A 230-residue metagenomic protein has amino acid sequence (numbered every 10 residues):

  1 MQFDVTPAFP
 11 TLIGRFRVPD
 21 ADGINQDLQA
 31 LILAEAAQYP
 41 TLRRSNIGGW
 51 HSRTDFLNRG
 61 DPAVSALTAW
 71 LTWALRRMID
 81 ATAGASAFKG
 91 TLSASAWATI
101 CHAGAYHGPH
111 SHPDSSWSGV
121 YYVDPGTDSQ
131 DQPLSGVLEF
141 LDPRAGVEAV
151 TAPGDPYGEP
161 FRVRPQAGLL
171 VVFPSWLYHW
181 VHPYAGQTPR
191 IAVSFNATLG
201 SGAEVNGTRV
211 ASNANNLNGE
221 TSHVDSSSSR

Functional and structural regions predicted by a protein language model:
M1-A85, Y106: Non-heme Fe(II)/2-oxoglutarate
D4, G108, H182-G186: Short proline/glycine-enriched turn/loop segments at secondary-structure junctions
T11-I13, S118, R190: Short hydrophobic/aromatic beta-strand or adjacent loop that forms the aromatic wall/cage of a ligand/substrate-binding
R15, Q26, A37, T41 (+5 more regions): UBC/E2-like fold recognition across ubiquitin and ubiquitin-like conjugation systems, capturing catalytically active
F16, A98, Y121, F195-A197: Preference for bulky hydrophobic residues occupying beta-strand positions in well-ordered beta-sheet regions
F88-T91, A185-Q187: A short beta-turn/loop motif at secondary-structure boundaries
L92-V172, A203-N206: Catalytic core of non-heme Fe(II) oxygenases with the double-stranded beta-helix
A152-R230: Catalytic core of Fe(II)/2-oxoglutarate
